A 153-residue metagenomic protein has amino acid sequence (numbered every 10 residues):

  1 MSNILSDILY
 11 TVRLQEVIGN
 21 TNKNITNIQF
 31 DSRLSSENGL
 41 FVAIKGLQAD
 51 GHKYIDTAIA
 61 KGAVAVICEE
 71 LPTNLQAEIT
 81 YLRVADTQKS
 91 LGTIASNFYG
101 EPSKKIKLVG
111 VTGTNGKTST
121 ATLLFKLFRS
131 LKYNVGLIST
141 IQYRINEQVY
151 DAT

Functional and structural regions predicted by a protein language model:
M1-T93: N-terminal leader/targeting and accessory segments in enzymes
L9-Y10, K89-T153: Phosphate-binding loop of NTP-binding sites
